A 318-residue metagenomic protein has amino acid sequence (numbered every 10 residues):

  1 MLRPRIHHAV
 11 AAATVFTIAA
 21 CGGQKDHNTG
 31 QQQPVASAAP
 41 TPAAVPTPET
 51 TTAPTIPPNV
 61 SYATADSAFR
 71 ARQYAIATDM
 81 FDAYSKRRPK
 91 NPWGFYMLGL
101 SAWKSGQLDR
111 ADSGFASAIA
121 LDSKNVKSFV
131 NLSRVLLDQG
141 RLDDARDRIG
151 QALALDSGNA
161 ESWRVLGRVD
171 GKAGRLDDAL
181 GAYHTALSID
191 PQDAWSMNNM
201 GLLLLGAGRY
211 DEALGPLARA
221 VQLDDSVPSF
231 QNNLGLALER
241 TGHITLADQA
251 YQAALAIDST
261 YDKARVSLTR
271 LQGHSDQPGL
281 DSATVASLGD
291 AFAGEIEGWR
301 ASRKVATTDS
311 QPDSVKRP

Functional and structural regions predicted by a protein language model:
N28-G30, G206, R240-P318: Terminal, low-structured helical/coil segments at or just beyond the last alpha-helical repeat
P54-W93, M97-L100, K104-Q107, D138 (+1 more regions): Alpha-helical segment of the N-proximal tetratricopeptide repeat
A71-D79, K104-S117, K127, D138-Q151 (+5 more regions): Structural signature of tandem alpha-helical TPR/SEL1-like repeats, specifically the intra-repeat loop/turn
